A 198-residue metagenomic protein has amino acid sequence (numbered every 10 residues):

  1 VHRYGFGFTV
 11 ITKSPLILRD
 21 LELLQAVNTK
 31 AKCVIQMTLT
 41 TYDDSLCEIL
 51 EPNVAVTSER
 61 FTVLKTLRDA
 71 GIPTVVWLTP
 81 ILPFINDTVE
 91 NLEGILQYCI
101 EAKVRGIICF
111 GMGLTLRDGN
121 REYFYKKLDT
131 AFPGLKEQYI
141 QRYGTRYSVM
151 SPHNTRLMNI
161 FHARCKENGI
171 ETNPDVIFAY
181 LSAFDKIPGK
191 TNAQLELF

Functional and structural regions predicted by a protein language model:
V1-R142, R146: Conserved AdoMet/S-adenosylmethionine-binding subsite of the radical SAM
Y125-F198: C-terminal accessory extensions appended to soluble enzyme cores
